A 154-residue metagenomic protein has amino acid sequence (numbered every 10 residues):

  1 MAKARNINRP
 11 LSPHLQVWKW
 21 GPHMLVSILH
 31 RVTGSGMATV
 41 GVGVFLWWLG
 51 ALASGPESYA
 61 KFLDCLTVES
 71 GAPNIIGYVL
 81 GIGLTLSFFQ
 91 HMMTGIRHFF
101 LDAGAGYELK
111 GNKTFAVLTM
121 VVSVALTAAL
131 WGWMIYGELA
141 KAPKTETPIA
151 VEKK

Functional and structural regions predicted by a protein language model:
M1-K154: Membrane-embedded alpha-helical bundles that constitute the cytochrome b-like, heme-associated redox core of multi-pass
